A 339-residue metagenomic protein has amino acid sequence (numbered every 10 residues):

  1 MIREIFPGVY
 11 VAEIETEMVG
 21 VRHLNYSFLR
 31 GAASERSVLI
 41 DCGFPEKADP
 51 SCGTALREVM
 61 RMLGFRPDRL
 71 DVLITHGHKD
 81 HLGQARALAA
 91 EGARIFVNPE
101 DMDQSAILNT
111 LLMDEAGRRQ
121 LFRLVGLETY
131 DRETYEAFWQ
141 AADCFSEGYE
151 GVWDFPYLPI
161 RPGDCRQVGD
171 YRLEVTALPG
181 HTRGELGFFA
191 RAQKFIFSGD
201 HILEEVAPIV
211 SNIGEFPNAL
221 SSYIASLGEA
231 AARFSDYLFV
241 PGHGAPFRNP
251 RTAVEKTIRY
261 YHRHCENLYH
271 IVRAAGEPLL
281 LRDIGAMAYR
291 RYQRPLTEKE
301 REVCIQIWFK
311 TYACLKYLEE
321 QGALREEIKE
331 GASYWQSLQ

Functional and structural regions predicted by a protein language model:
I2-L63, F188-E204: Conserved beta-strand hairpin/beta-sheet module of binuclear metal-dependent hydrolase folds, prominently
G8, L29, D41, H76 (+10 more regions): Divalent metal-coordination and catalytic microenvironments
V19-R22, L158-I160, P179-T182: A short catalytic or substrate-binding loop motif that flags glycine-/basic-rich loops and adjacent residues that bind
S37, V72, R94, I196 (+1 more regions): Hydrophobic "anchor" residues on beta-strands that sit immediately upstream of conserved functional sites
C42-E46, P50, G148-F155, R172-C265: Metallo-beta-lactamase
A48, T54, V59-R166: Active-site HxH/HxHxD metal-binding segment of metal-dependent hydrolases
D71-H81, H181, E185, H243 (+1 more regions): Histidine-centered divalent metal-coordination motifs
I271-Q339: C-terminal regulatory/interaction regions
